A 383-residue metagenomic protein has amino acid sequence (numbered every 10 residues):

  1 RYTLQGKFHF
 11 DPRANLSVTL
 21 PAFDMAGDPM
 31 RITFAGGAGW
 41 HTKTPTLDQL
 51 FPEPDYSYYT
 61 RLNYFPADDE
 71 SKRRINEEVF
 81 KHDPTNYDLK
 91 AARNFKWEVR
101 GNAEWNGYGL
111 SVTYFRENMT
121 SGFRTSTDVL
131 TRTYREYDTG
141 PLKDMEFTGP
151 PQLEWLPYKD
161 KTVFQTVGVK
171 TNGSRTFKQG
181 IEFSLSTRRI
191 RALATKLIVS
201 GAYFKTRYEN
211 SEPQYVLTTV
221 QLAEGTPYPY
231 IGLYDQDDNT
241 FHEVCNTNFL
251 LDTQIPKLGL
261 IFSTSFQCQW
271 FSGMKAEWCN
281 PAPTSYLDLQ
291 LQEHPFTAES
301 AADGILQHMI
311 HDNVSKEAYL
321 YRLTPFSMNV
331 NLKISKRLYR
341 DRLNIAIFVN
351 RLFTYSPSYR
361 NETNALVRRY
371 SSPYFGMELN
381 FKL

Functional and structural regions predicted by a protein language model:
R1, N63-F65, E78-T85, T162-K170 (+4 more regions): Extracytoplasmic loops and strand-loop junctions of Gram-negative outer membrane beta-barrel proteins
R1-G109, T113-N118: Structural signature of Gram-negative outer-membrane beta-barrels, strongest in the C-terminal barrel of TonB-dependent
R1-L4, V18-L20, A38-T44, E53 (+11 more regions): Transmembrane beta-strands of outer-membrane beta-barrel pores
Q5-F10, L47-E53, F123-V129, Y208-V216 (+2 more regions): Outer-membrane beta-barrel translocator domains and adjoining extracellular loop/strand segments of Gram-negative
F8-P12, R93-W97, E104, R175-I181 (+4 more regions): Residues that define the transmembrane beta-barrel architecture of outer-membrane proteins
P12, M30-G36, L110-V112, I181 (+5 more regions): Transmembrane beta-strands of outer-membrane beta-barrel proteins
M119, Q267-V314, T324-S327, I334-L383: C-terminal beta-signal and adjacent terminal beta-strands/loops of Gram-negative outer-membrane beta-barrel proteins
E136-N280: Gram-negative outer-membrane beta-barrel transporters
